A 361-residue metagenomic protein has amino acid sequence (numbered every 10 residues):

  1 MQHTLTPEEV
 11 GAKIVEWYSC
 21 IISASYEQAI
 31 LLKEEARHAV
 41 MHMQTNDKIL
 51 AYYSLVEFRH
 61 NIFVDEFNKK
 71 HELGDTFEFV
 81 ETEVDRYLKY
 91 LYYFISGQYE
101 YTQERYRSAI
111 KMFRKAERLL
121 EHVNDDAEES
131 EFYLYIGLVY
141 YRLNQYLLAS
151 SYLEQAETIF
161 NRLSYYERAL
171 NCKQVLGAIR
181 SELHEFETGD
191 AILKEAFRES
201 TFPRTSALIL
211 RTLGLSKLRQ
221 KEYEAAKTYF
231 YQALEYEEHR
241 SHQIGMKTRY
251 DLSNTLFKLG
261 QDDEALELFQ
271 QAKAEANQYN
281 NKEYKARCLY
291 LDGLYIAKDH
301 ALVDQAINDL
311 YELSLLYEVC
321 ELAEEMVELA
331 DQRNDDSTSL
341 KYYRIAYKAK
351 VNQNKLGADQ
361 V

Functional and structural regions predicted by a protein language model:
M1-S96, F269, D299, Q305-V361: Flexible inter-repeat linkers and adjacent short helices within tandem amphipathic alpha-helical repeat scaffolds
L5-E9, T45-L50, V84-L91, N124-E131 (+6 more regions): Alpha-solenoid helical repeat architecture
K13-S23, S54-D65, Y90-E104, E131-R142 (+5 more regions): Tandem amphipathic alpha-helical repeat scaffolds
I21-R37, F63-T76, E104-K115, Q145-Q155 (+4 more regions): Helix-turn-helix repeat elements of alpha-solenoid scaffolds
E34-M41, G74-T82, R114-D125, E154-Y165 (+5 more regions): Amphipathic alpha-helical segments of tetratricopeptide repeats
V56-S151: Long, mid-chain structured domain cores
Y146, S150-S216: Loop-centered beta-sheet repeat module
L252, F257-L322: Structured C-terminal portions of repeat-based eukaryotic scaffold domains
